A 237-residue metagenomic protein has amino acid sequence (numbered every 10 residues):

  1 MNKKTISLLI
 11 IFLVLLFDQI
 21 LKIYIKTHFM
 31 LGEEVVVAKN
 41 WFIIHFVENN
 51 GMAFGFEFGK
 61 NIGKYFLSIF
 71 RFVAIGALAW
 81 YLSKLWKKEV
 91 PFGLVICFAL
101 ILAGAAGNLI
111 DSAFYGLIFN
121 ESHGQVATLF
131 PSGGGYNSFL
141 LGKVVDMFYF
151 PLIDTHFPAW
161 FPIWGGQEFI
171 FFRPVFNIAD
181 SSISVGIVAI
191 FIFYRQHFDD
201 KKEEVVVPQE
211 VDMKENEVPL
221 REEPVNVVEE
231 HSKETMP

Functional and structural regions predicted by a protein language model:
M1-P237: Alpha-helical transmembrane bundles and membrane-interface segments of multipass inner-membrane proteins
